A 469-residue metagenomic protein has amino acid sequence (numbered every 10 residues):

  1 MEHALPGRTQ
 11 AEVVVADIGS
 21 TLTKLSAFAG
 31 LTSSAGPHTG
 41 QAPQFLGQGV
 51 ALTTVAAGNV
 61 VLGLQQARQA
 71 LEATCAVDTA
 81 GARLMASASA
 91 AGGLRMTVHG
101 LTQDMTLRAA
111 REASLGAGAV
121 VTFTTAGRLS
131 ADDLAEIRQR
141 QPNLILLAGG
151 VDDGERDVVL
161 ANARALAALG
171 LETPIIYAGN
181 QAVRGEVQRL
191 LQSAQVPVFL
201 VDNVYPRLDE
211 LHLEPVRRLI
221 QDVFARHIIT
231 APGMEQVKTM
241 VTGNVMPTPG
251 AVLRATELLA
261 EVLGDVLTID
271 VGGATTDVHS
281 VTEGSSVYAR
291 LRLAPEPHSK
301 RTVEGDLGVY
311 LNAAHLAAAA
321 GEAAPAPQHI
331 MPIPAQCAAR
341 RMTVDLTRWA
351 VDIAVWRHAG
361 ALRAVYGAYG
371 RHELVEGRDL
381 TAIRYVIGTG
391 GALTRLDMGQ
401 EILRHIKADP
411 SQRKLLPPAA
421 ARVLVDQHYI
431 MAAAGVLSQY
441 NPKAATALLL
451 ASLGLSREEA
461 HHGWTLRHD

Functional and structural regions predicted by a protein language model:
M1-V15, L31-G36, Q41-D265, V344-R348 (+4 more regions): Nucleotide/phosphate-binding catalytic cleft detector across ATP-hydrolyzing and phosphate-transferring enzymes
A16-K24, D270-G273, T389: Asp-based phosphoryl-transfer active-site loop
G19, G150, N180, G272-A274 (+1 more regions): An acidic- and aromatic-residue-enriched active-site/binding cleft used to recognize and process polar
L22-L25, F45, D277: Short N-terminal binding/cap micro-motifs at the start of the first secondary-structure element
A27-L31, G100, S280-T282: Residue-level signal for short segments within beta-strands and strand-turn junctions of well-structured beta-sheet
P43, E261-E322, Q400-V423: Glycine-rich phosphate-binding loop of actin/hexokinase-like ATP-binding domains
A313-A364, Y369: A glycine- and small/hydrophobic-rich beta-loop-beta segment that serves as a flexible "lid/hinge" or phosphate-binding
